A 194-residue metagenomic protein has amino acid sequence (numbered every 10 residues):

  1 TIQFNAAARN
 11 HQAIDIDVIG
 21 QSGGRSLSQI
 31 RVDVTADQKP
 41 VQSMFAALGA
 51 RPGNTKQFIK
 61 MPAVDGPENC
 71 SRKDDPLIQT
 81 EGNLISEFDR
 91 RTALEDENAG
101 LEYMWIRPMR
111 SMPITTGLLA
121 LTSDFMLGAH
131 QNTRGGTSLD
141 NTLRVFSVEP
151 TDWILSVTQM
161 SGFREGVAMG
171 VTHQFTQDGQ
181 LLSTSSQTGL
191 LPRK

Functional and structural regions predicted by a protein language model:
T1-K194: Terminal targeting signals and extreme-terminal segments of soluble enzymes
